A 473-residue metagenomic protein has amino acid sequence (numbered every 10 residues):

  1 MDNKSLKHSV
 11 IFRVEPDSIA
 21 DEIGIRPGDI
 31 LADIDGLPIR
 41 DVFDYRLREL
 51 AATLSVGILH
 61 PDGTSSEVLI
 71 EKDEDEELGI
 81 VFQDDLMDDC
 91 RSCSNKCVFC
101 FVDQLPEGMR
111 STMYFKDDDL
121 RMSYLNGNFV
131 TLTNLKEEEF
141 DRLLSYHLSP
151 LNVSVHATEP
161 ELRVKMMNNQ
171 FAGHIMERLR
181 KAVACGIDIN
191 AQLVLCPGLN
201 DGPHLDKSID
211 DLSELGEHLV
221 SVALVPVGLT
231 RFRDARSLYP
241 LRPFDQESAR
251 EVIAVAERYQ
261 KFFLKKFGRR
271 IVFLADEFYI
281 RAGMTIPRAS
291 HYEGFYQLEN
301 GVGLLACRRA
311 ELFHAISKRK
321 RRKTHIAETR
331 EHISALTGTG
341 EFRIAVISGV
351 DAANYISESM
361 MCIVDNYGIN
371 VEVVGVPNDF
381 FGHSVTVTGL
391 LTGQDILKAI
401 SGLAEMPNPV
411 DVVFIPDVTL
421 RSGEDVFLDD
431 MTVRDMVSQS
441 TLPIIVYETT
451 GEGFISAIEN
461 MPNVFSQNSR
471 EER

Functional and structural regions predicted by a protein language model:
M1-K4, V10, G283-R473: Radical SAM enzyme core and accessory elements
K7-P16, G36-I39: Short, structured beta-strand/loop micro-motifs enriched in basic residues and often containing a Trp
A20-R40: Conserved PDZ fold ligand-binding element
R46-F82: PDZ-domain C-terminal substructure recognizer with occasional recognition of PDZ-binding tails
T64, K72-H218, G228-R258: Conserved Radical SAM active-site core
P150-N152, D188-N190, S221-A223, I271-F273 (+1 more regions): Structural preference for beta-strand elements that scaffold enzyme active sites
I189, L219-V220, V371, I444: Hydrophobic anchor at the start of a short beta-strand that flanks the dinucleotide cofactor-binding loop
L199, L219-E247, F267-S290, N378-S384 (+1 more regions): Flexible glycine/acidic-rich beta-alpha junction loops that bind and position SAM and/or redox cofactors in anaerobic
